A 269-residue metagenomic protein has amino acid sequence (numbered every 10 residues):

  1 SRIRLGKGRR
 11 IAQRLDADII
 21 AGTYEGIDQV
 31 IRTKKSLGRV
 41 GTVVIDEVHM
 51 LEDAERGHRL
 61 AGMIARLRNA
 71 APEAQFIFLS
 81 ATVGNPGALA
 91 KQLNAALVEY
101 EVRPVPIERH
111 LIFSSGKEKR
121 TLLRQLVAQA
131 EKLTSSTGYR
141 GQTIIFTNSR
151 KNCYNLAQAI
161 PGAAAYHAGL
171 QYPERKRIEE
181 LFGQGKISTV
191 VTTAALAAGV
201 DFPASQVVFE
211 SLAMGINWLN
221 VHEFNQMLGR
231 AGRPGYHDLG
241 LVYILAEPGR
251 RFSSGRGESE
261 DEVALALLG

Functional and structural regions predicted by a protein language model:
S1-V30: Inter-Walker segment of RecA-like/P-loop motor cores
L5-A12, A164-T193: Conserved helicase ATPase core of P-loop NTP-dependent helicases/translocases
D16-I19, R39-T42, P72-I77, G141-Q142 (+1 more regions): Loop/turn-to-beta-strand initiation segments
Y24-D28, T33-F76: SF2 helicase catalytic motif II
Q29, M50-L51, N85, N152 (+3 more regions): Residues immediately C-terminal
G41, T189-A213, G240-L245: A short beta-strand element within the Helicase C-terminal
A65, E73-A157, A246-E247: Conserved interdomain linker/interface between the two RecA-like ATPase lobes of SF2 helicase motors
A74, F202, A213-L265: Conserved segment of the helicase C-terminal RecA-like domain
